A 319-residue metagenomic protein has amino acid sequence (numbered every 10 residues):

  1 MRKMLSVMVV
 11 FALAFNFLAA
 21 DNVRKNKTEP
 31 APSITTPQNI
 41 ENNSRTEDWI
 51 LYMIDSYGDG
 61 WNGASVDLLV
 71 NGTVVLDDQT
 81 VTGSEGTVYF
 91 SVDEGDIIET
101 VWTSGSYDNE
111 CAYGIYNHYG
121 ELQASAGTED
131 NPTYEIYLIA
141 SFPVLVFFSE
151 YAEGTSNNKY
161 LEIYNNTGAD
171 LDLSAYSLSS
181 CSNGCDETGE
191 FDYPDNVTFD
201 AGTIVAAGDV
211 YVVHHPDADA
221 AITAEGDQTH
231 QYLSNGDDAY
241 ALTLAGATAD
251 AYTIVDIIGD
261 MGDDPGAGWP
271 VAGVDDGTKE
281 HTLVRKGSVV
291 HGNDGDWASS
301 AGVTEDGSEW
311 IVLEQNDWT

Functional and structural regions predicted by a protein language model:
M1-P32, T36-P37: Bacterial Sec-dependent N-terminal signal peptides
N22-P143, L313-T319: Primarily marks secretory-pathway-exposed extracellular/lumenal segments that are disulfide- and glycosylation-prone
P37-I40, D48, L69, F142-H281: Activation on beta-sandwich/Ig-like modules and their edge loops
D93-D96, Y134-F142, V213, G268-V290 (+1 more regions): Short, surface-exposed secondary-structure junctions/capping segments
E99-V101, G120-S125, T248-D260, V290-D306: Short, well-ordered strand-loop elements centered on a beta-strand within folded domains, enriched for acidic residues
Y113, A224-G226, D294-D296: A short secondary-structure junction signal
H281-T319: Extracellular low-complexity, O-glycosylation-prone Ser/Thr/Pro/Gly-rich "stalks" and linkers flanking catalytic
